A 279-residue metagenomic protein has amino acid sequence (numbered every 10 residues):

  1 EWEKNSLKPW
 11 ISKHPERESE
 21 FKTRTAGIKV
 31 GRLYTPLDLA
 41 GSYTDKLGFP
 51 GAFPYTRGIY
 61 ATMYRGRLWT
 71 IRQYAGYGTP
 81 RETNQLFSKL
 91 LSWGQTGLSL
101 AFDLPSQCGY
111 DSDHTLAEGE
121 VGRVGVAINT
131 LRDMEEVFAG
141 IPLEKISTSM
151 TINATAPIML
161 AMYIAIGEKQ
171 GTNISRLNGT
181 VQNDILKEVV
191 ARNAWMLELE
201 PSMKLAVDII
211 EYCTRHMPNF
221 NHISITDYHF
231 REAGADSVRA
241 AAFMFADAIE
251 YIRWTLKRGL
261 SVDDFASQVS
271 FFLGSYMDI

Functional and structural regions predicted by a protein language model:
E1-R132, V137-E144, K169-T172: Acidic/polar, glycine-rich intrinsically disordered N-terminal extensions of enzymes
W2-G31, P36-S42, I158-L160, K169 (+2 more regions): Gly/Pro-rich turn-and-neighbor structural signature
L33, R72-Y74, L100-D103, S149-N153 (+3 more regions): Generic beta-strand/beta-sheet core signal
A40, Y77-E82, L98-S99, L104-D111 (+7 more regions): Flexible loop/turn segments at secondary-structure boundaries
Y60-Y64, T214-M217, V262-D264: Short glycine/proline-enriched loop/turn "hinge" motifs that connect secondary-structure elements and lie
R65-I71, E144-K145, H229, S267-L273: Glycine-rich, often proline-containing surface loops adjacent to acidic residues and nearby aromatics that form
Q95, A117-L256: Active-site cavity-forming subdomains of large catalytic enzyme subunits
